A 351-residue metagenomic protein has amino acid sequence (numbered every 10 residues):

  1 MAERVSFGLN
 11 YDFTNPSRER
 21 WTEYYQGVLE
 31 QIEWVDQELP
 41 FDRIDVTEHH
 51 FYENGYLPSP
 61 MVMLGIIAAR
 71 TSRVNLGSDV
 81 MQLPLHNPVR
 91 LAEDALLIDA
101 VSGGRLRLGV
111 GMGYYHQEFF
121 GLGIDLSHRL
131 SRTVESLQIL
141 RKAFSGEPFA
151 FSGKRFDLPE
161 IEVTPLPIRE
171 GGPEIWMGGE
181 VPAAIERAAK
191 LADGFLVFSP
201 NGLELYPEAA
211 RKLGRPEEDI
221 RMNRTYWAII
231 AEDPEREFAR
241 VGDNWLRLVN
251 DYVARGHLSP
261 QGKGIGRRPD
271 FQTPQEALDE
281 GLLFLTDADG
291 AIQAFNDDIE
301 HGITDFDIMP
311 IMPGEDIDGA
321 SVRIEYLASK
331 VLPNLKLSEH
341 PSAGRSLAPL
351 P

Functional and structural regions predicted by a protein language model:
M1-L76, P173, R345-P351: N-terminal beta1-alpha1-beta2 module of alpha/beta enzyme domains
A2-E3, Y11, Q37, L130-V163 (+4 more regions): An alpha-helical appendage that flanks or caps ligand/catalytic pockets
A2-V5, N87-L191, P200-L213, E217-E218 (+1 more regions): Internal, glycine-rich beta/alpha segment that forms the wall or movable "lid" of small-molecule/cofactor binding
F7-Y11, I44-V46, L76-S78, L106-V110 (+4 more regions): Hydrophobic faces of well-ordered beta-strands that scaffold small-molecule active sites in alpha/beta enzyme cores
Y11-Y25, M81-P88, G171-G179, A231 (+1 more regions): Active-site mouth loops of central-metabolism enzymes
S17, F51-G55, L83-H86, P313-D316: Short, small-residue-enriched loops and turns at beta-alpha junctions that line or gate enzyme active sites
E23-V35, D94, G179-E186, A288-D297: Short, acidic/polar
R70-R73, S102, R187-L196, G302: Glycine-enriched alpha-helix->loop->beta-strand junction motifs that scaffold or abut catalytic
